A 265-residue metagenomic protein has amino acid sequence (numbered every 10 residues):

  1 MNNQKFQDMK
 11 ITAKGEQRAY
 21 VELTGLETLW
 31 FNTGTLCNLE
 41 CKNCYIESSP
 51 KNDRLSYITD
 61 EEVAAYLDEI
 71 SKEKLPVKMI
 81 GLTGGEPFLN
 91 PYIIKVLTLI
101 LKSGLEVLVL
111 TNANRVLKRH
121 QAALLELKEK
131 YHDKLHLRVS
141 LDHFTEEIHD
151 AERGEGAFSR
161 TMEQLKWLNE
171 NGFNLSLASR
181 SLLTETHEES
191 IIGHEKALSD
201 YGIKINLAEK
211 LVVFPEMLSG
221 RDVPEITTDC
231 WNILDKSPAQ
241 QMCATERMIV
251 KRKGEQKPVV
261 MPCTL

Functional and structural regions predicted by a protein language model:
M1-K5, M9, V260-M261, L265: Iron-sulfur (Fe-S) cluster-binding modules
K5-G84, F88-L105: Conserved alpha-helical substructure of the radical SAM core
T28, H136, T245: Broad gene-expression machinery/nucleic-acid interaction feature
E47, H143-T145, L175: A short small-residue
K51-A65, G85-Y131, L137, L141-E163 (+1 more regions): Canonical radical SAM enzyme core domain
K74-G81, L108, Y131-L141, G156-P224: Conserved C-terminal portion of the radical SAM core fold that forms the substrate/S-adenosylmethionine-binding
P215-L265: Accessory C-terminal segments flanking Radical SAM cores
